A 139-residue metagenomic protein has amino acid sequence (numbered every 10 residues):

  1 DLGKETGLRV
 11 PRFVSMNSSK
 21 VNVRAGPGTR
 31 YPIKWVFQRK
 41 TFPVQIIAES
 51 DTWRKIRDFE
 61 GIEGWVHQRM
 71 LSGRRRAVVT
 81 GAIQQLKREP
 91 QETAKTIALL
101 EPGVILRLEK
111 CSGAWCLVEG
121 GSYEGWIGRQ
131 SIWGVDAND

Functional and structural regions predicted by a protein language model:
D1-A25, V36-K40, I47-S50, R54-I62 (+4 more regions): SH3-family beta-barrel domains
P27-Y31: Second-shell loop/turn segments in exported
